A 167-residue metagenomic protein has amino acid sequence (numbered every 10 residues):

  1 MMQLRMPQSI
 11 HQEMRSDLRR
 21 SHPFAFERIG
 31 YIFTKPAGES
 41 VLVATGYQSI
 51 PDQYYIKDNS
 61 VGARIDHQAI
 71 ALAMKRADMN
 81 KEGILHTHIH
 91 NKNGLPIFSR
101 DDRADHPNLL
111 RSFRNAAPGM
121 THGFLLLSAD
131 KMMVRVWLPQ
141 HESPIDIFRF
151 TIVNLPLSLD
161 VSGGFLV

Functional and structural regions predicted by a protein language model:
M1-G83, K92-V167: Conserved beta-strand-loop surface patch within small alpha/beta domains used for substrate/adaptor or ligand engagement
I89: Short, well-ordered beta-to-alpha junction loops that form the rim of enzyme active sites and present histidine/acidic
